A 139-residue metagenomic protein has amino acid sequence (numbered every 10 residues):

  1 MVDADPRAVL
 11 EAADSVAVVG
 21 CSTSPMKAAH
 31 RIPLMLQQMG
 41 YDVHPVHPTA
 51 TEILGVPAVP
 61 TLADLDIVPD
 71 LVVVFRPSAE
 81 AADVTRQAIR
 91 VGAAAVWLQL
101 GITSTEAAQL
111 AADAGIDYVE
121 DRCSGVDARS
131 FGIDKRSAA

Functional and structural regions predicted by a protein language model:
M1-A13: Short N-terminal or domain-adjacent regulatory/targeting segments
V16-A17: Conserved beta-strand elements of the Class I
S22-K27, P33-L54: NAD(P)-binding Rossmann-fold cofactor-contacting core
Y41, V91-V96, A114-I116: A short helix->loop->beta-strand "cap" motif at the edges of active sites that frequently abuts
V56-T61: Conserved SAM-binding strand-loop segment of SAM-dependent methyltransferases
L62, D66-I102: Mid-chain, well-packed structural core segment of small domains
L100-D127, D134: Rossmann-fold NAD(P)-binding glycine/threonine-rich loop
